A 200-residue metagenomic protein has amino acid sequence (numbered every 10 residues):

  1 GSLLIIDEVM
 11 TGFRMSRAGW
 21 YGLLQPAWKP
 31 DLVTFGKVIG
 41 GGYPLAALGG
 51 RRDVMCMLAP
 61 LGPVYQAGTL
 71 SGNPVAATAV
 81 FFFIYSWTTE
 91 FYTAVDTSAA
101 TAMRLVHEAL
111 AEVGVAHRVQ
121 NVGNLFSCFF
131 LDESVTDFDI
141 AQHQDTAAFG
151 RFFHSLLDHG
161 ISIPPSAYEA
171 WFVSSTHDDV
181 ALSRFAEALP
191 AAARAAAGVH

Functional and structural regions predicted by a protein language model:
G1-H200: Conserved N-terminal phosphate-binding loop of PLP-dependent enzymes in the Aspartate aminotransferase
